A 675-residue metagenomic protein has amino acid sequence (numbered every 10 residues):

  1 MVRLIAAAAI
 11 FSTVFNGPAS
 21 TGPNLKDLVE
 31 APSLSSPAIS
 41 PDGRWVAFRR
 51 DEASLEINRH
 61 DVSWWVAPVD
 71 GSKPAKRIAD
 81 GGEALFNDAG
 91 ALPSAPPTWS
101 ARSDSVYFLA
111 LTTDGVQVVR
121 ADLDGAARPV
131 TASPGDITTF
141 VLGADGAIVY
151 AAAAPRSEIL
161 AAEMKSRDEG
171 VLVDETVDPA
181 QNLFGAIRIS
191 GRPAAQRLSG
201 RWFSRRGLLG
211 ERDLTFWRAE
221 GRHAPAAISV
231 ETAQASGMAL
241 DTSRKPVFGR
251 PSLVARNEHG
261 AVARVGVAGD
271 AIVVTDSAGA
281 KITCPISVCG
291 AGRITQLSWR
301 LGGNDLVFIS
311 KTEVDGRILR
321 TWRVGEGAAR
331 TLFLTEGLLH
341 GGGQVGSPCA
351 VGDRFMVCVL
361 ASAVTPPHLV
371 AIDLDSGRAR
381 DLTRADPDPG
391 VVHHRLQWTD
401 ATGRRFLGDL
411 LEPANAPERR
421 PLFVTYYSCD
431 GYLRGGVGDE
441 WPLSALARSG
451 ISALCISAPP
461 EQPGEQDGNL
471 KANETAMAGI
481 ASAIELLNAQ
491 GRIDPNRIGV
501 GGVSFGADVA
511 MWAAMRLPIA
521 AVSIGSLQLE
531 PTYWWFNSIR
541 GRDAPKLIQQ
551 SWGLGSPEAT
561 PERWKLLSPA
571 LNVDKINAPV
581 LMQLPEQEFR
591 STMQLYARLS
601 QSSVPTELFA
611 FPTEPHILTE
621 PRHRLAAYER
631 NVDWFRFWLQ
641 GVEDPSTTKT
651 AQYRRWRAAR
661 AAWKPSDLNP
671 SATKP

Functional and structural regions predicted by a protein language model:
A19-S33, A67-P93, A121-T138, V177-D178 (+8 more regions): Multi-bladed beta-propeller domains
A38-V46, P96-S105, F140-A147, F248-A261 (+4 more regions): Blade-terminus and WD-like Trp-Asp/Gly-His loop motifs, strongest in beta-propeller folds
E52, T112, A154, A268 (+3 more regions): Residue-level signature of beta-propeller blades and closely related beta-rich strand-turn architectures in secreted
I57-W64, D114-V119, S157-M164, R212-W217 (+3 more regions): Structural motif
H60-W65, A153-P225, A379-L382, Y426 (+1 more regions): Predominantly five- to eight-bladed beta-propeller fold
R330-N415, L433-G435, E440-S444, R448-S449 (+2 more regions): Non-catalytic accessory segments flanking enzyme active sites
A385-Q490, N496, V503: Cap/lid segment of the alpha/beta-hydrolase catalytic domain
I456-P675: Active-site-proximal cap/loop segments of hydrolase catalytic domains
